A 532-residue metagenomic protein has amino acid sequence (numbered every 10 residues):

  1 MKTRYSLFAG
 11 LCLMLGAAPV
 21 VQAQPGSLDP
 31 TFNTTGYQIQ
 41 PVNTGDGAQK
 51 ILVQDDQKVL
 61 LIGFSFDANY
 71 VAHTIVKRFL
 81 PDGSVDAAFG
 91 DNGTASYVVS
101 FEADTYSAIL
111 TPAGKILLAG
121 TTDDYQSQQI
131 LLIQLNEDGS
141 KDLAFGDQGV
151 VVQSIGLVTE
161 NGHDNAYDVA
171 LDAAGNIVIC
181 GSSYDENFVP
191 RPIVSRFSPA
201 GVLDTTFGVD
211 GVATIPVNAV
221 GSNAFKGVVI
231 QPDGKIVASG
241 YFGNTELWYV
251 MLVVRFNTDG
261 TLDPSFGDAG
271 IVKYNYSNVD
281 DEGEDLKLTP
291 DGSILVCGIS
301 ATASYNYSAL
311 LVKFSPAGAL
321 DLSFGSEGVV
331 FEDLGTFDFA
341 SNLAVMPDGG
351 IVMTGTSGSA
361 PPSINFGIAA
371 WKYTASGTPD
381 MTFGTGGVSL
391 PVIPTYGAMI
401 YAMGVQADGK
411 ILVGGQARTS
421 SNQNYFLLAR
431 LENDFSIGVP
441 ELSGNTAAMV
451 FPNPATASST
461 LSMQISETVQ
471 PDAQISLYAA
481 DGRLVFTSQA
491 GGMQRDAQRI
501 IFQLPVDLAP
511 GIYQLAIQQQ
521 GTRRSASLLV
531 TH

Functional and structural regions predicted by a protein language model:
M1-P25: Bacterial Sec-dependent N-terminal signal peptides
A18, V189-R191, F451-N453: Hydrophobic alpha-helix-in-membranes signature
A18-V20, K50, A448, P510: A composition/secondary-structure signal for short, hydrophobic, low-basic-content segments with alpha-helix propensity
Q22-L442: Extracytoplasmic mature domains of secreted or surface-exposed proteins
S443-F451, A455-H532: C-terminal outer-membrane/trafficking sorting elements
